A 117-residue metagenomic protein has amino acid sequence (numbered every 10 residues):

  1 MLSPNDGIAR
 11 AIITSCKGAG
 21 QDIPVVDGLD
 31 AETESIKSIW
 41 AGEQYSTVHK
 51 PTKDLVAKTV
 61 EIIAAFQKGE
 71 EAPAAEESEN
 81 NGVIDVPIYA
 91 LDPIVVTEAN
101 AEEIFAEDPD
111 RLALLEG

Functional and structural regions predicted by a protein language model:
M1-S38: Hydrophobic alpha-helical
I13-Q21, W40-Q44, E61-K68: Sec-exported extracytoplasmic/periplasmic mature domains
A31, K50, V95: Flexible, solvent-exposed loop/hinge segments that line or gate ligand/substrate-binding clefts
S35-I39, V56-V60: Short, charged, surface-exposed secondary-structure boundary motifs
A41-K53: Short beta-strand elements at the ligand-binding edges of bilobed clamshell
K58-G117: Hinge/cleft segment of the Venus flytrap/periplasmic-binding protein
